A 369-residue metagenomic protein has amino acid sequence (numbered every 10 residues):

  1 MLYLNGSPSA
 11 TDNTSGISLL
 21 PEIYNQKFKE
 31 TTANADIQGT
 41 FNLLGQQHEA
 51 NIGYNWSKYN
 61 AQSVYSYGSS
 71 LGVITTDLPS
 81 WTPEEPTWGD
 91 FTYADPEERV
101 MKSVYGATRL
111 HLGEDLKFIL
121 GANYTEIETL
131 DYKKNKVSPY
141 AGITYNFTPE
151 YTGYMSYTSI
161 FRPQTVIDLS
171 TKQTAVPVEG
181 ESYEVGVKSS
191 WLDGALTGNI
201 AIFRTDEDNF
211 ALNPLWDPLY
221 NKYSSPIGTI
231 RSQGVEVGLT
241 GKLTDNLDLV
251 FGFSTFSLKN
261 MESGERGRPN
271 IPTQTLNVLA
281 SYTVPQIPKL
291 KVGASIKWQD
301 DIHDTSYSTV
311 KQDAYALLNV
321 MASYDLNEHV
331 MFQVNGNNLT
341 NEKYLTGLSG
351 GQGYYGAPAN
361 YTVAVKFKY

Functional and structural regions predicted by a protein language model:
M1, W56-N60, A122-E128, Y157-P163 (+8 more regions): Transmembrane beta-strands of outer-membrane beta-barrel pores
M1-L4, N146, G153, P177-K242 (+3 more regions): Membrane-embedded beta-barrel scaffold of Gram-negative outer-membrane proteins
L19-D131: Face-selective signature of the C-terminal outer-membrane beta-barrel domain
K27-T31, E98-K102, K133-V137, E179-Y183 (+4 more regions): Residues that define the transmembrane beta-barrel architecture of outer-membrane proteins
G39-N42, L110-H111, N135, T144-N146 (+6 more regions): Residue-level signature of outer-membrane beta-barrel architecture
G45, D115-L120, P149-G153, D193-G198 (+3 more regions): Repeated loop/turn-to-beta-strand initiation elements of outer-membrane beta-barrel proteins
A50, Y183, P269-Y369: Conserved C-terminal beta-signal and adjacent last beta-strands/turns of outer-membrane beta-barrel proteins
E114-D115, R204-D206, S225-S306, T340 (+2 more regions): Gram-negative outer-membrane beta-barrel transporters
